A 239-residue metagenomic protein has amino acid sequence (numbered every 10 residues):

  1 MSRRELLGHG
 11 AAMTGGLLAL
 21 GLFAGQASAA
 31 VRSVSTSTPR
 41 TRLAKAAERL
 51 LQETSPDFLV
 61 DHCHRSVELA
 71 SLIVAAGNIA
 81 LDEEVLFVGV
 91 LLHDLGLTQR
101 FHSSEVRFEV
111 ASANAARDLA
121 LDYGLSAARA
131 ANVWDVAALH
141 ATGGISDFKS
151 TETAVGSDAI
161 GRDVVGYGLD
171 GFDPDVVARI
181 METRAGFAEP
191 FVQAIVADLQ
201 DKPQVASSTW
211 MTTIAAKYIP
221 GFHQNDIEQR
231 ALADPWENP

Functional and structural regions predicted by a protein language model:
M1-E5, G15-V31: N-terminal twin-arginine translocation
G8-A19, T54-V60, H64-I79, L125 (+1 more regions): Divalent metal-dependent phosphate-bond-processing catalytic cores, especially two-metal-ion Mg2+/Mn2+ enzymes that act
A30-E48: Short alpha-helical hairpin
A44-H62, L95-R100: Active-site flanking loop/helix segments enriched in acidic
A80-E84, G124-V136: Acidic/histidine metal-binding catalytic segments
E84-H102, F108, S112, W134-G143: His-Asp-centered metal-binding catalytic motifs of divalent-metal-dependent phosphohydrolases/nucleases
R107-D122: An active-site-proximal "capping" alpha-helix that borders the catalytic cofactor pocket
